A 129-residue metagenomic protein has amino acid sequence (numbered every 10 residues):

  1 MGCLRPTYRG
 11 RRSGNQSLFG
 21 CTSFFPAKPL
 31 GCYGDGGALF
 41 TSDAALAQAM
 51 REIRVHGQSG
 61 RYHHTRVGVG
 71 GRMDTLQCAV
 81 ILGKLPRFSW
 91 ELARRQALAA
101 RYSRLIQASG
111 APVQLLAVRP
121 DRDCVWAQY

Functional and structural regions predicted by a protein language model:
M1-G2, A45: Catalytic metal-binding/acid-base residues of hydrolase active sites
G2-G31, G60-T65: Conserved active-site segment immediately N-terminal to the catalytic lysine that forms the internal aldimine
T7, A44-Y129: PLP-dependent aminotransferase class I/II
R12-S13, L39, G57, F88: Hydrophobic alpha-helical segments
N15-E52, T75: Active-site PLP attachment segment
